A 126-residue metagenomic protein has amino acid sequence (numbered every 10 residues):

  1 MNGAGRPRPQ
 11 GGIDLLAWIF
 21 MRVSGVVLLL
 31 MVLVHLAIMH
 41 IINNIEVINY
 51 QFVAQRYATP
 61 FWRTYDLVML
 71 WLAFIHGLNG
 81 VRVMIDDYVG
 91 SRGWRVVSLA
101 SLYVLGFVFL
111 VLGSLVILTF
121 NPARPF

Functional and structural regions predicted by a protein language model:
M1-F126: Membrane-embedded alpha-helical bundles that constitute the cytochrome b-like, heme-associated redox core of multi-pass
